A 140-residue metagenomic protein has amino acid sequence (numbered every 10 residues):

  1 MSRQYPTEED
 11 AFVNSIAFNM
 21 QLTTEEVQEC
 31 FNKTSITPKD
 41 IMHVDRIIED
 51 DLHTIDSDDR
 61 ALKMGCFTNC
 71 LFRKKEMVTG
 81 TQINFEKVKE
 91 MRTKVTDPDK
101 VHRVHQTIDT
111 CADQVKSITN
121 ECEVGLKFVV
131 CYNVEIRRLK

Functional and structural regions predicted by a protein language model:
M1-K140: Mature extracellular/luminal domains of secreted and GPI-anchored eukaryotic proteins, especially small
